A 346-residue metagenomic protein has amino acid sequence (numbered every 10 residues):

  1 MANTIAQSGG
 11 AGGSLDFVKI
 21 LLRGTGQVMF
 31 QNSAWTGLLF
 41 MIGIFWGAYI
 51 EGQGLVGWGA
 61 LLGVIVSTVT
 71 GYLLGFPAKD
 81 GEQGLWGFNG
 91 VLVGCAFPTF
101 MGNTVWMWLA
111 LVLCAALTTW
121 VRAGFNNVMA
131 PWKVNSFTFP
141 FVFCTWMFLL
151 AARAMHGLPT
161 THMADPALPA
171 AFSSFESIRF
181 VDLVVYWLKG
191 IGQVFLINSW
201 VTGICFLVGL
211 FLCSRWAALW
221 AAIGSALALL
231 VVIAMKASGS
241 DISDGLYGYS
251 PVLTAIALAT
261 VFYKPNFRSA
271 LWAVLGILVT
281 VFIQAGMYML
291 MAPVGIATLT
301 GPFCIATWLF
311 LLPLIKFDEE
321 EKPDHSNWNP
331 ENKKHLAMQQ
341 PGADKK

Functional and structural regions predicted by a protein language model:
M1-F76, G190-V194, C205-C213, A297 (+2 more regions): N-terminal signal-anchor module of multipass membrane proteins
G12-I20, G26-L39, A60-L61, G81-V91 (+6 more regions): Short hydrophobic alpha-helical membrane-embedded segments
L39, G43, G47, L55 (+25 more regions): Alpha-helical transmembrane segments in multi-pass membrane proteins
L74, A78, F125, M129 (+8 more regions): Membrane-interfacial segments
L74-G84, T104-V105, I242: Helix-loop junctions on the outward
Q83-L85, G90-A171, A292: Membrane-interface helix-loop-helix junctions at boundaries between adjacent transmembrane segments
F139-E176, G301-W308, D318-H335, P341: Catalytic or ion-coupling anion/metal-binding cores of large enzyme and transporter domains
C144-L230, A234, S238: Generic multipass alpha-helical transmembrane bundles of integral membrane proteins
